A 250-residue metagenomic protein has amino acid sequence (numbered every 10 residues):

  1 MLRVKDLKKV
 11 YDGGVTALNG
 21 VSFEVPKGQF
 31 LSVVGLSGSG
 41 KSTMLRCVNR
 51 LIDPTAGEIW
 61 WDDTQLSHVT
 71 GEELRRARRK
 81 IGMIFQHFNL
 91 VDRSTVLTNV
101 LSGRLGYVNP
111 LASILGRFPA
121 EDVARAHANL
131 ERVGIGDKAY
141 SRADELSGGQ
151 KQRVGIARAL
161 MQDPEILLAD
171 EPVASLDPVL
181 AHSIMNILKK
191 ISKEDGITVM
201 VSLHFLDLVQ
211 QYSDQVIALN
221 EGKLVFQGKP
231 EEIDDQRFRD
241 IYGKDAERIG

Functional and structural regions predicted by a protein language model:
N49: Helix-to-loop junction immediately C-terminal to a conserved catalytic motif
T64-Q65, V108, A112-D137: Conserved ABC ATPase "signature" region
R142-L146, Q150: Conserved ABC ATPase signature
D163: Conserved catalytic motifs of ABC-family nucleotide-binding domains
L167-D170: Catalytic Walker B motif of ABC-type/P-loop ATPase nucleotide-binding domains
L203-H204: H-loop/switch region of ABC-family ATPase nucleotide-binding domains
